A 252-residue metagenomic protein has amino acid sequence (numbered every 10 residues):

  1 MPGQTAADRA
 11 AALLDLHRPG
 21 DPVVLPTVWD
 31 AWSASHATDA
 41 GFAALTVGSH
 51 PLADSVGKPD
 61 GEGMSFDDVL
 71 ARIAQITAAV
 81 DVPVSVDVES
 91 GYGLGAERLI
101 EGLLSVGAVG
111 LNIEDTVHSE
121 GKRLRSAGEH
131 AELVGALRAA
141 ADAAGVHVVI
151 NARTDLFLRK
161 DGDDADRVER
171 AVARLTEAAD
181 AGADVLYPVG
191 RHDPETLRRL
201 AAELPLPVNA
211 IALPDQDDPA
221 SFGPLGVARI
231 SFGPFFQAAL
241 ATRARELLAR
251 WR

Functional and structural regions predicted by a protein language model:
P2-V84, V88-F232, A238-R245, W251: Alpha/beta enzyme core
